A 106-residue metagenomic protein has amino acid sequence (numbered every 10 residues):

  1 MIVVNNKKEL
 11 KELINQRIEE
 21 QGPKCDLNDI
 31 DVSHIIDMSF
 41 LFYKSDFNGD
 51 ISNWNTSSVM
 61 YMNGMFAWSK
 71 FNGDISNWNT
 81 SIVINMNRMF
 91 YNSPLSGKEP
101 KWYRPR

Functional and structural regions predicted by a protein language model:
M1-R106: Negatively charged
